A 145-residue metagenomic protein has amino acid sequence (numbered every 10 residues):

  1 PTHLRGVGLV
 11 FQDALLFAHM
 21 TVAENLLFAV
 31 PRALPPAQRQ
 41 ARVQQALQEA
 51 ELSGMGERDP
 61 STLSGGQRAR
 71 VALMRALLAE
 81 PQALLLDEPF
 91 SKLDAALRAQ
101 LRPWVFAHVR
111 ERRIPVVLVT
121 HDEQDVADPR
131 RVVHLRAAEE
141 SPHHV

Functional and structural regions predicted by a protein language model:
P1-G8, R32, P36-Q40: ABC ATPase NBD coupling module
A37-M55, S61, F106-A107: Conserved ABC ATPase "signature" region
D59-L63, Q67: Conserved ABC ATPase signature
L73: Hydrophobic anchor residue at the start of the ABC signature
L78-Q82: A short, proline-enriched helix->beta-strand linker immediately N-terminal to the Walker B motif in ABC-type P-loop
L84-E88: Catalytic Walker B motif of ABC-type/P-loop ATPase nucleotide-binding domains
R113-V119: Conserved H-loop
